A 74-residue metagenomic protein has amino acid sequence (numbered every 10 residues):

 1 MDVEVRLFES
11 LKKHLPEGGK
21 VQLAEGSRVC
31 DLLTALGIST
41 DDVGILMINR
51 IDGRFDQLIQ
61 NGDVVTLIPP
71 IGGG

Functional and structural regions predicted by a protein language model:
M1-G73: Ubiquitin-like/PB1-type beta-grasp interaction modules and other compact soluble beta-rich domains
